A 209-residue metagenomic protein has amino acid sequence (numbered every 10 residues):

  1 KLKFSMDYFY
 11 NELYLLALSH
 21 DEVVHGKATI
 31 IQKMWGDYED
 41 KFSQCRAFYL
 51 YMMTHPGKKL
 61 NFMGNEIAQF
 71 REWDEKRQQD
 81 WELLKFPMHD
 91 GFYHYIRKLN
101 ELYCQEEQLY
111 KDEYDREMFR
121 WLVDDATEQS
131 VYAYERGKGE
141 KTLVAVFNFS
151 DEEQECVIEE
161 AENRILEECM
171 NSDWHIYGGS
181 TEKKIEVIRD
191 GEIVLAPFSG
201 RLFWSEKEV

Functional and structural regions predicted by a protein language model:
K1-F42, R46, T54: Glycan-recognition surfaces
G26-K27, Y38-F42, R46, Y51-N61 (+1 more regions): Carbohydrate-interacting/catalytic domains
